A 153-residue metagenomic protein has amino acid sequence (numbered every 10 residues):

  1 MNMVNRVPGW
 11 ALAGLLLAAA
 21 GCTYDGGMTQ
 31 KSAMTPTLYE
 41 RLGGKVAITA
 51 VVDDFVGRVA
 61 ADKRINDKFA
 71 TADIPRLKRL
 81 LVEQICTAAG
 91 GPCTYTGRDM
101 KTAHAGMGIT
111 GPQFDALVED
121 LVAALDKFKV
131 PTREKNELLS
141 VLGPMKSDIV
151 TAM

Functional and structural regions predicted by a protein language model:
M1-A11: Bacterial N-terminal signal peptides that target proteins for export
A18-G21: C-terminal motif of bacterial Sec signal peptides marking the signal peptidase cleavage site
T23-M153: Core of compact, soluble alpha-helical bundle domains
